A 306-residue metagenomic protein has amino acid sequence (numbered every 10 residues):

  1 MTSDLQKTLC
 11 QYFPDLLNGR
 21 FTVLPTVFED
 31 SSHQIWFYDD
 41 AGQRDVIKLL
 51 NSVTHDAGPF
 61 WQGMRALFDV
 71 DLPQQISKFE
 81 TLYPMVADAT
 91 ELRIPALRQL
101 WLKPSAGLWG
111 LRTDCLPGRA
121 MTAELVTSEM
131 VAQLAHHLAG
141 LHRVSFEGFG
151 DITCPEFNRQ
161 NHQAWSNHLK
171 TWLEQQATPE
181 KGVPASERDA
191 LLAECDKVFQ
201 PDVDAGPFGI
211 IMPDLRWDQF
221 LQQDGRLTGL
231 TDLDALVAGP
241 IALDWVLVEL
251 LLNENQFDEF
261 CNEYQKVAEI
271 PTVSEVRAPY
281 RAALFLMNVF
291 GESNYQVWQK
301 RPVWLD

Functional and structural regions predicted by a protein language model:
M1-L24: Juxta-kinase regulatory segment immediately upstream of eukaryotic protein kinase catalytic domains
N18-D40: ATP-binding glycine-rich phosphate-binding loop
S31-D39, V46-I47, C195-W245: Active-site acidic catalytic loop and adjacent metal/ATP-binding pocket of ATP-dependent phosphoryl transfer enzymes
V46-L108, A123-L134, N255: A conserved alpha-helical element in kinase catalytic cores
A87, H142-F146, A268: Protein kinase-like catalytic domain
P95-G110, R119-A185, G206-F208, A238: A cross-family kinase active-site recognition segment
D114: Conserved Hanks-type protein kinase catalytic core
A132-Q133, A238-D306: Helix-rich C-terminal or lid/interface subdomains of diverse kinases
